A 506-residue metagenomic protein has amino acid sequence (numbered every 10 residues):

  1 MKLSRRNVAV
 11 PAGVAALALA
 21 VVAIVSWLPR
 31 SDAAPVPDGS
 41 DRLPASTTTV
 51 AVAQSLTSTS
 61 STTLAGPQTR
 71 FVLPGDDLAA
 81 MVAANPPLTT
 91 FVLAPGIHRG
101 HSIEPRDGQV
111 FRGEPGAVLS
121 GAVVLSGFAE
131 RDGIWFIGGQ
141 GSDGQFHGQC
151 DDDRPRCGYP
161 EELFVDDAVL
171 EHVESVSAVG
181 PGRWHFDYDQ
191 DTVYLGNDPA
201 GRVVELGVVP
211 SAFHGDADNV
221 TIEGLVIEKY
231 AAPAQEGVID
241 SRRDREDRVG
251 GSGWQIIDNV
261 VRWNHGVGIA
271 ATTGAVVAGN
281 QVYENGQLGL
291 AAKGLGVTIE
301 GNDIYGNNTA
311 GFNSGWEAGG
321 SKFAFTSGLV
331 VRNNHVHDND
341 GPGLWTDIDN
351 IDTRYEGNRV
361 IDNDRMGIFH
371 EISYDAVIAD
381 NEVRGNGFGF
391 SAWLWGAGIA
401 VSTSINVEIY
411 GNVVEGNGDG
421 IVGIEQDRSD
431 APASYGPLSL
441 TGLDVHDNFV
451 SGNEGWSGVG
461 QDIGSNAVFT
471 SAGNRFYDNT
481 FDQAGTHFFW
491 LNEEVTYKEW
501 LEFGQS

Functional and structural regions predicted by a protein language model:
M1-A16: N-terminal export and membrane-targeting signals
A15-A23: Bacterial N-terminal signal peptides
V22-S46: C-terminal region of N-terminal signal peptides and the immediate post-cleavage residues of exported proteins
S46-A51, S55-T63: Extracellular mucin-like PTS domains
L56, L64-S252, Y497, L501-S506: Extracellular polysaccharide-degrading/modifying enzymes targeting complex plant/algal/animal polysaccharides
S102, S211-F213, E228, A232-G253 (+2 more regions): Glycine- and acidic/polar-rich repeat regions and solenoidal domains
G279: Active-site and donor-binding regions of nucleotide-sugar-utilizing enzymes
